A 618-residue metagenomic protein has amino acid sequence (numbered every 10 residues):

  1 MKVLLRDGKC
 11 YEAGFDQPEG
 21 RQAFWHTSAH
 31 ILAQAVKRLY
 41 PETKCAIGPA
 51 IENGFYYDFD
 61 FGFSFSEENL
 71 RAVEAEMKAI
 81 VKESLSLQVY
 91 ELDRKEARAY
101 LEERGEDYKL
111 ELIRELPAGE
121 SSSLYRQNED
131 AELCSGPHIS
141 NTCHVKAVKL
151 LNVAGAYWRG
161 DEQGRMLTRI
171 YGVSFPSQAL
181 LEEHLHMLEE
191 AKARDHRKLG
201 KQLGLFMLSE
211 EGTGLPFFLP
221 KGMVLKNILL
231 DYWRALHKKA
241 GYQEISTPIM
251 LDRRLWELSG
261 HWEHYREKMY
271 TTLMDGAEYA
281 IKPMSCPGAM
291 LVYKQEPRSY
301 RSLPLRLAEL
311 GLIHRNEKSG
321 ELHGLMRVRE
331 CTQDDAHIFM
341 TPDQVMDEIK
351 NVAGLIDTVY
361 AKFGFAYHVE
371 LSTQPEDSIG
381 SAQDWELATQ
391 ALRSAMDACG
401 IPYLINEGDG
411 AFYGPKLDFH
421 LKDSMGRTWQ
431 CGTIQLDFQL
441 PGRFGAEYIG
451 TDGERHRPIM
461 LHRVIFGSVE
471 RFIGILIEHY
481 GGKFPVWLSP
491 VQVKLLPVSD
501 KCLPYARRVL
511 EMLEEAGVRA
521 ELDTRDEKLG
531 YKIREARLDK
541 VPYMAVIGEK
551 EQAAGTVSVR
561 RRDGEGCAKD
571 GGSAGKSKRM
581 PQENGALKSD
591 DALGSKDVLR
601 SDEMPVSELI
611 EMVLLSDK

Functional and structural regions predicted by a protein language model:
M1-K44, E52, D58-K618: NTP/phosphate- and nucleic-acid-binding module
I47: Conserved P-loop NTP-binding catalytic core
